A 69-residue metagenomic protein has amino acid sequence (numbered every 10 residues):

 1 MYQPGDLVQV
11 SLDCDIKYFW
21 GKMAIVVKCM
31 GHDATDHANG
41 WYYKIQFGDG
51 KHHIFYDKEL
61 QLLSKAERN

Functional and structural regions predicted by a protein language model:
Y2-R68: Basic/aromatic-rich interaction segments and small domains that mediate binding to polyanionic partners
